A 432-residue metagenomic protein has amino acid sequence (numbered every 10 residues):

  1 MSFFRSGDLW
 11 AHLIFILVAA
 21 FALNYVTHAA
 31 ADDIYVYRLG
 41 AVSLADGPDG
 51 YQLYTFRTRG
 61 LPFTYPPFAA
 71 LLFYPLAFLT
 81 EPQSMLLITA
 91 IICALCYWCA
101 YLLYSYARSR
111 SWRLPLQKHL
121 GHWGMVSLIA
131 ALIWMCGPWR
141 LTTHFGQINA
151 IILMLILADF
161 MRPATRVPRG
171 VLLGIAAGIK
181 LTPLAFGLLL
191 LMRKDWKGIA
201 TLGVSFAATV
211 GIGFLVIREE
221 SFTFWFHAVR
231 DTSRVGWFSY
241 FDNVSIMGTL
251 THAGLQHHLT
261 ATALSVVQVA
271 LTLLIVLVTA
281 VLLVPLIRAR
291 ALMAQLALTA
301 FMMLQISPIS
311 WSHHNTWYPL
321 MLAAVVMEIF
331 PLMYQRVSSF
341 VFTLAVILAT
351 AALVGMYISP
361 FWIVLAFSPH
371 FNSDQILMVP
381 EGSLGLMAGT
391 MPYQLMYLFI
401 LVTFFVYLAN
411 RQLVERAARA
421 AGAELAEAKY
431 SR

Functional and structural regions predicted by a protein language model:
M1-P168, R193-H313, P380-G389, R411-R432: Primarily membrane-embedded glycan-assembly and transfer machineries that use lipid-linked glycans
A70-L71, W134, I179, W317 (+1 more regions): Hydrophobic alpha-helical transmembrane segments of integral membrane proteins, especially lipid-exposed positions
T80, L95, K180-P183, M321-L322: Hydrophobic transmembrane alpha-helices
W98, L102, M154-R162, L189-L190 (+3 more regions): Transmembrane alpha-helices and membrane-interface helical segments of multi-pass integral membrane enzymes
R166, G170-L172, T209, V341 (+1 more regions): Small-residue packing motifs within transmembrane alpha-helices
G170-L173, E220-H227, S312-L320, V337-F342 (+1 more regions): A cytosolic-side transmembrane-helix exit/cap motif
L173-L190, S307-W317: Transmembrane helices and adjacent periplasmic/lumenal helix-loop junctions of polyprenol-phosphate-dependent
V326-R432: Aromatic-enriched
